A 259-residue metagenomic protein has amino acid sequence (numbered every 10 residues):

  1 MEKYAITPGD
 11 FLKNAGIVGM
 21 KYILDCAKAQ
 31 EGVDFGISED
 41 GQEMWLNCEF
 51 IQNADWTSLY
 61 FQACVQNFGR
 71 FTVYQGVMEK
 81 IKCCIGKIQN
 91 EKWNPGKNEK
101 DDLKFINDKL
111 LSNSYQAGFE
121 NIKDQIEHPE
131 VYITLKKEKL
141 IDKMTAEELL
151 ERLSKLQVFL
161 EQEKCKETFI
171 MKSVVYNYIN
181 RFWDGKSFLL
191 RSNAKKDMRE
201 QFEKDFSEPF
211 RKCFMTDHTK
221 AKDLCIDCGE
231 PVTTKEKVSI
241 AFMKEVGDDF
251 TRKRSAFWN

Functional and structural regions predicted by a protein language model:
M1-K196: Conserved small-residue
L160-N259: Basic, glycine-/proline-tolerant helical and adjacent loop/strand elements that line or dock onto nucleic-acid
